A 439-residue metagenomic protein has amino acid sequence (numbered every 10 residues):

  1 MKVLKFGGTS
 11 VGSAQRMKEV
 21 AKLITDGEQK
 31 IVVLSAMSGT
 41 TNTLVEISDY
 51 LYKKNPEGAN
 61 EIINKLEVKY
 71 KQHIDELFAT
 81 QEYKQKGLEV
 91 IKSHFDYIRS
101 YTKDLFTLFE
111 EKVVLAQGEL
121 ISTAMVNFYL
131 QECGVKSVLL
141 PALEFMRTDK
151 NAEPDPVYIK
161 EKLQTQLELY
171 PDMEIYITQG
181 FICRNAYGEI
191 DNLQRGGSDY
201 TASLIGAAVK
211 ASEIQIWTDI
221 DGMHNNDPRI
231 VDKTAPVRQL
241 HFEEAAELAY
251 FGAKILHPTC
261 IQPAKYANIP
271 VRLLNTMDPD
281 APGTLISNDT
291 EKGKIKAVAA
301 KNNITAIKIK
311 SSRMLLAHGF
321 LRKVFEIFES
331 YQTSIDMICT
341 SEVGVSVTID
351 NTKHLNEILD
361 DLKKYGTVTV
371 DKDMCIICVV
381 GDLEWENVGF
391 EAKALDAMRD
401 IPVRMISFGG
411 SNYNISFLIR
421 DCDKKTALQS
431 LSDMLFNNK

Functional and structural regions predicted by a protein language model:
M1-K2, Q29-V32, K71, V113 (+16 more regions): Structural motif
M1-L256, I261, R420: Nucleotide/pyrophosphate-binding catalytic subdomain
M37-S38, I220-G222, V271, N275-D280 (+3 more regions): Glycine-rich beta-alpha junction loops
H241-S287, E291-K310: A conserved active-site cap/scaffold subdomain adjacent to cofactor or substrate pockets
P282-K439: A conserved regulatory-domain signal marking ACT and ACT-like small-molecule sensing domains and adjacent regulatory
